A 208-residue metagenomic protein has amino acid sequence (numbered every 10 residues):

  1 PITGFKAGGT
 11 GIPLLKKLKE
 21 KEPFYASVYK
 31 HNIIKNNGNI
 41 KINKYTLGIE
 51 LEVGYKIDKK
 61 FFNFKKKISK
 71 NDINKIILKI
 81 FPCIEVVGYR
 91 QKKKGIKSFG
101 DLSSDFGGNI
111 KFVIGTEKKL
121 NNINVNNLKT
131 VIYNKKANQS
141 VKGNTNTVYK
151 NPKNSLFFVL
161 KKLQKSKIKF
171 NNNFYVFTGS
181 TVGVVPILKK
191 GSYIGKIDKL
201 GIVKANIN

Functional and structural regions predicted by a protein language model:
P1-N151, L156-F157, K189-S192, L200-N208: Catalytic-core "active-site belt" of small-molecule-metabolizing enzymes, emphasizing His/Asp/Glu-rich regions
K66, K161-S166: A short beta-strand-loop-beta hairpin characteristic of the jelly-roll/cupin
R90, I168-N172, V176: A short, charged
N154-K161, F174-F177: Short, structured beta-strand/loop micro-motifs enriched in basic residues and often containing a Trp
F170, I187-L188: Short, well-ordered loop/turn sites that connect or cap secondary structure elements
T181-V185, K199-I202: Short, charged beta-turn/beta-strand-edge "cap" motif at the junction between a beta-strand and an adjacent loop
